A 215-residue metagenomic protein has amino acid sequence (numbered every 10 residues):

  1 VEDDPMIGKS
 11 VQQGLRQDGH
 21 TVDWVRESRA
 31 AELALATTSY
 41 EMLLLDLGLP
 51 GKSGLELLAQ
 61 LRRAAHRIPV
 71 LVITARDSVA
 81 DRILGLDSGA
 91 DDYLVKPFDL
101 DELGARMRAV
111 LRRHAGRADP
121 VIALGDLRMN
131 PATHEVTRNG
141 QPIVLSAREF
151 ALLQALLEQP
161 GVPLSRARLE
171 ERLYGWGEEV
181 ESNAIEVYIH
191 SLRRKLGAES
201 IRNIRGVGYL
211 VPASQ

Functional and structural regions predicted by a protein language model:
V1-H114: N-terminal/domain-start alpha-helical segments
K9, E56-A59, E171, N203 (+1 more regions): Residue-level preference for short helical/loop micro-motifs built around acidic side chains
A30, G206-L210: Glycine-rich nucleotide-binding loop
A109-V121, G161: The C-terminal output helix
G125-E135, V207, Q215: Short boundary/linker motifs that mark transitions into or out of structured domains
E135, G140-S200, R205-V207: Positively charged, aromatic-enriched patches within helix-turn-helix-type DNA-binding elements, predominantly
